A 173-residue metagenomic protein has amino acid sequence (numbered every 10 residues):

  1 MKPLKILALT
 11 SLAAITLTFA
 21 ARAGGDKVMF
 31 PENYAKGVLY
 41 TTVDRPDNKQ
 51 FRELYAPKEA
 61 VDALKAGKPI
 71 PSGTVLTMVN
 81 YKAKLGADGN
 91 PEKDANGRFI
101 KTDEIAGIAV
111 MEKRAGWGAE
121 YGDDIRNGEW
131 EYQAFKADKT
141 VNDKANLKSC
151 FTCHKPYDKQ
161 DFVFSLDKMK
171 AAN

Functional and structural regions predicted by a protein language model:
M1-S11: Bacterial N-terminal signal peptides that target proteins for export
L17-G25: Sec/Tat signal peptide C-region and signal peptidase I cleavage site
G24-F51, G67-N173: Sequence context surrounding c-type heme c attachment/ligation sites in exported
Q50-V61: Short, structured beta-strand/loop micro-motifs enriched in basic residues and often containing a Trp
